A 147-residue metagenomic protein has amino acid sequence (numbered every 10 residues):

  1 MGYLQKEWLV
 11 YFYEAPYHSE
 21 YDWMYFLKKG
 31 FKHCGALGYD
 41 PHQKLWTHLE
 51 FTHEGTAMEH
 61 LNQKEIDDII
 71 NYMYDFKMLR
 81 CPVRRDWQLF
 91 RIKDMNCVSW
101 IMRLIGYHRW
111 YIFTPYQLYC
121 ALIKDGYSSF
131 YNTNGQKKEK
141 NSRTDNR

Functional and structural regions predicted by a protein language model:
M1-Y11: Extended, non-globular alpha-helical segments
W8-V10, E20, Q117-Y119: Glycosyltransferase-associated regions of secretory-pathway enzymes, highlighting luminal stem/catalytic domains
F12-I70: Glycine-rich catalytic cores of cysteine/serine-nucleophile enzymes that process amide/ester linkages in cell-envelope
L61-R103: Aromatic/basic micro-patches that form nucleic-acid/chromatin recognition or nuclease catalytic surfaces
W87-R147: Activation targets extended, charge/polar-rich intrinsically disordered C-terminal tails
